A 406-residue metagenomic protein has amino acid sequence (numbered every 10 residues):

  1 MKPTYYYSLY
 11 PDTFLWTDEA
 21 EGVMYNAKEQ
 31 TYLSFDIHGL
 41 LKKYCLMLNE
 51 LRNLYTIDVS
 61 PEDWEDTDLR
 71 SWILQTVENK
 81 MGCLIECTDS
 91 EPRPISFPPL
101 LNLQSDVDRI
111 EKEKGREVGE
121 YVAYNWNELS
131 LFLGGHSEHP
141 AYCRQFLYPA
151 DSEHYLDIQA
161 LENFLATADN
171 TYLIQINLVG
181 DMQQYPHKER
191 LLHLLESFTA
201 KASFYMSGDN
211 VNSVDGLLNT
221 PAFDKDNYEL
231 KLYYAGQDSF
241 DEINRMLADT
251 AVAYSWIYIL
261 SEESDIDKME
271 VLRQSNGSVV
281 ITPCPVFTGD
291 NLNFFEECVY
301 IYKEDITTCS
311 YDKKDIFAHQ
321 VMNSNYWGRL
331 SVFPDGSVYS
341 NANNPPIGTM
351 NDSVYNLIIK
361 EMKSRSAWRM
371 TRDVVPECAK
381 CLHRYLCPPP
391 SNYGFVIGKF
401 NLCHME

Functional and structural regions predicted by a protein language model:
M1-Q30: Long, low-complexity, charged/polar intrinsically disordered regions in eukaryotic proteins
Y5-Y7, W64-T67, W72-Q75, I347-E406: Flexible mid-to-C-terminal extensions adjoining Fe-S/redox cofactors in radical SAM and related proteins
L33-S34, S340: A sequence-level detector of short linear motifs
S34-G134, Y142-L147, H154-A166, N170-Q175 (+1 more regions): Long, charge-rich, low-complexity alpha-helical segments
V77-E111, F317-R365: A broadly conserved sequence feature marking short terminus-proximal activation segments in nucleic acid-centric
D89-P98, E120-A123, E128-S264: Conserved glycine-rich "GG(E/T)P / GGGxP" loop and the immediately following alpha-helix in the radical SAM core
T220-N325, P334, Y339, P345-T349: Radical SAM enzyme [4Fe-4S]-AdoMet core and its adjacent flexible, acidic and glycine-rich loops/tails across
